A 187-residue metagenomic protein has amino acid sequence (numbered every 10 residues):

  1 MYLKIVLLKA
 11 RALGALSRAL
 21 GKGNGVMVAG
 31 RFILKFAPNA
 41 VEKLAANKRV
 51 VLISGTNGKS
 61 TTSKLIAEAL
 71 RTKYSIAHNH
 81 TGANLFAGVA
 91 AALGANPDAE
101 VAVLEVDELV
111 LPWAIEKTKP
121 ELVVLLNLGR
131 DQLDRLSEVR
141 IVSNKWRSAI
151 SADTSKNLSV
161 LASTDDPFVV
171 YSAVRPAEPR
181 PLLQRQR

Functional and structural regions predicted by a protein language model:
M1-L52, E68, T72, N84-A92: Short, basic phosphate-binding NTP loop
A45-R49, K73-Y74, P97-E100, K119-L122 (+2 more regions): Short coil/turn connectors at secondary-structure junctions
K48, L125, G129-R187: Acidic, Mg2+-coordinating active-site environments of NTP-dependent enzymes
V51-I66: Glycine-rich phosphate-binding P-loop
L65-T72, E121-D131: Gly-rich Lys/Arg/Thr-decorated short loops/hinges at beta-loop-alpha junctions or inter-strand turns that position
Y74-T81: Conserved RecA-like helicase motor-core motifs
L85-A87, V110-P112, F168: Short, well-ordered alpha-helical microsegments
A90-N127: Conserved nucleotide-sensing/catalytic segment adjacent to the nucleotide-binding pocket in NTP-handling enzymes
